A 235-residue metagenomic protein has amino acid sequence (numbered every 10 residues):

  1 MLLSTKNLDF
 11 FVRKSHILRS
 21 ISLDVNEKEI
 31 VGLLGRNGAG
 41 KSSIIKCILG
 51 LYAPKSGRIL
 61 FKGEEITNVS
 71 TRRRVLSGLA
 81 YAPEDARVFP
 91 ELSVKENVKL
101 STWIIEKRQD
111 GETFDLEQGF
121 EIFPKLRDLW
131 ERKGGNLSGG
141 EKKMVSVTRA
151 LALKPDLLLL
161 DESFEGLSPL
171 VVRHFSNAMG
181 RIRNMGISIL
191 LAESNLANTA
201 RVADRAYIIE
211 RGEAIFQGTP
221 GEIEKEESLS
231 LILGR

Functional and structural regions predicted by a protein language model:
R13, L92-F114, I122-P124, G218: ABC-type ATPase nucleotide-binding domains, specifically the catalytic core motifs of the NBD
L34-R36: The feature captures the beta-strand-to-loop junction immediately N-terminal to the Walker
L49: Helix-to-loop junction immediately C-terminal to a conserved catalytic motif
G57-E65, S77, G111-L116: Conserved ABC transporter NBD signature motif
K133-L137: Conserved ABC ATPase signature
A150-L151: ABC ATPase C-loop
